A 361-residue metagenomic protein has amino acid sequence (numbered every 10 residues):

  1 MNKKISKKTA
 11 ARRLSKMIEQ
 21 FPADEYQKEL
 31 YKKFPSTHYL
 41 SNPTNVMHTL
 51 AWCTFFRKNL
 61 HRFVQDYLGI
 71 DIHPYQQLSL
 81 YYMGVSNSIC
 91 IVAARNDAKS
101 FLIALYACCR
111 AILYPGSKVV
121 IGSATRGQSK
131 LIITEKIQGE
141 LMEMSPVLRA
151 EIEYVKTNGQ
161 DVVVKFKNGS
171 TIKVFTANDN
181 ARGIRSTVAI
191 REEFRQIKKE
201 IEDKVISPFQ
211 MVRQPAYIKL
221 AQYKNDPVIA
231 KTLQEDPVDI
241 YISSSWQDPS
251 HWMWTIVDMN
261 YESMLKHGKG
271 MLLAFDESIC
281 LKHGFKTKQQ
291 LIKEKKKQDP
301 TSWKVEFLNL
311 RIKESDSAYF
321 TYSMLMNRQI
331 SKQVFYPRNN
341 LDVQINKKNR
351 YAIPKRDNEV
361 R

Functional and structural regions predicted by a protein language model:
N2-R361: Phosphate/NTP-binding elements of NTP-utilizing enzymes
